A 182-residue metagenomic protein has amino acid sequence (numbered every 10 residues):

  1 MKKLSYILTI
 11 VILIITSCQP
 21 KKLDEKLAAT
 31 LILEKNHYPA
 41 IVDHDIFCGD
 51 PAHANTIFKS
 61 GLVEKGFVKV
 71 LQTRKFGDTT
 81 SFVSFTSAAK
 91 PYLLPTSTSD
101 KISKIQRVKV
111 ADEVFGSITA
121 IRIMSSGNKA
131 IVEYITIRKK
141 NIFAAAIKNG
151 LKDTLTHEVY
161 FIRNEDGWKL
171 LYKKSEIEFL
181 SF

Functional and structural regions predicted by a protein language model:
K2-T9: Sec-dependent signal peptide recognition, specifically the positively charged N-region followed immediately by
I14-S17: C-terminal motif of bacterial Sec signal peptides marking the signal peptidase cleavage site
K26-I46: Post-signal peptide N-terminal segment of mature Sec-exported envelope proteins
H53-R74: Basic amphipathic alpha-helical segments that dock to polyanions
L71-K109: Accessory beta->alpha helical hairpin/"wing" motif in late/C-terminal subdomains of nucleic-acid enzymes
P91-S97, I137-D153: Short, cysteine-centered beta-strand-loop-beta hairpins and adjacent loop/turn segments enriched in charged/polar
N128-K140: A short hydrophobic beta-strand element
I131-E133, D153-F182: Short beta-strand edge/turn micro-motifs at domain boundaries
